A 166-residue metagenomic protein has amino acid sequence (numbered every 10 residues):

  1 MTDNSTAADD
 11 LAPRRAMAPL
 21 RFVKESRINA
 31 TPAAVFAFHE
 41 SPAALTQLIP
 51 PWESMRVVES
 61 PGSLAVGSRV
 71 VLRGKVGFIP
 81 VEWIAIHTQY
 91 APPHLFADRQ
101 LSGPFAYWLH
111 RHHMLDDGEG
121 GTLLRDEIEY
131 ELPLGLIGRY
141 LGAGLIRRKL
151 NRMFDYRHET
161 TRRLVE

Functional and structural regions predicted by a protein language model:
M1-A7, A43, E131-E166: A conserved amphipathic terminal alpha-helix motif
T2-P61, A65: Hydrophobic ligand-binding cavity/cleft-lining segments
R15, Q100-R152: Beta-strand/loop substructures that line and gate deep hydrophobic ligand-binding cavities in soluble
E25-N29, R56, R73, I86 (+2 more regions): Generic structural detector for well-ordered beta-strands
T31, P92-P93, D117-G121: Short strand-connecting beta-turns/loops that link adjacent beta-strands
H39, I49, Q100, G118 (+1 more regions): Short, flexible helix/strand-to-coil boundary loops that buttress conserved ligand/catalytic motifs in alpha/beta
R56-A106, L123-R125, Y156-L164: Glycine-rich portal/gate segments that line the openings of hydrophobic small-molecule binding cavities
